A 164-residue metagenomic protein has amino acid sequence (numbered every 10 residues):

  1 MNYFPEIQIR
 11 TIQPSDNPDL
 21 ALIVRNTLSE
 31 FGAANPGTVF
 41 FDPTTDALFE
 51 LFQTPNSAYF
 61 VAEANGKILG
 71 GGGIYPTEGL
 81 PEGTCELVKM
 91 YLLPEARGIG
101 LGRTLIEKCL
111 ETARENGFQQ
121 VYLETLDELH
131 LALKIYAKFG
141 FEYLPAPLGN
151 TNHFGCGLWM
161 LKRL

Functional and structural regions predicted by a protein language model:
Y3, I23-N26, Q119-Y122, L126-L164: C-terminal "cap" of GNAT-fold acetyltransferases
Y3-I7, T11-E95, I106-K108, T112 (+2 more regions): Acetyl-CoA-dependent GNAT
I9-N17, F118-D127: Generic detector of contiguous secondary-structure segments
P18, I99, L158: Glycine-centered loop/turn positions within well-structured domains that cap or flank conserved ligand/cofactor-binding
K67, L80-P81, L93-E107, R114-N116 (+3 more regions): Conserved glycine-rich acetyl-CoA-binding loop
